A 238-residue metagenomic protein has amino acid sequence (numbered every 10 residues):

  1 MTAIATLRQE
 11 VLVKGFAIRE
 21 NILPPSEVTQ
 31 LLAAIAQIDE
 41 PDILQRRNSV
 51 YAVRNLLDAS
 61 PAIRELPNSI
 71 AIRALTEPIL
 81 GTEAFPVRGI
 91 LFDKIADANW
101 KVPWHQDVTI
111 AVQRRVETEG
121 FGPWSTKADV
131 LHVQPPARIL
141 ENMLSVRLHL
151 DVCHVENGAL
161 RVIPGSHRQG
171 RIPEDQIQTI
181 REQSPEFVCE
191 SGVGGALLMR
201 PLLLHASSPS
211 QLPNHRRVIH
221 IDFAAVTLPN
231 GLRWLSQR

Functional and structural regions predicted by a protein language model:
A3-K14, L23-V193, A206, S210-N214 (+1 more regions): Non-heme Fe(II) oxygenase catalytic core, chiefly the N-lobe of the double-stranded beta-helix
A17, L203-L204: Short beta-strand segments in beta-sandwich/barrel cores
E20, P164, R200: Residue-level detector of conserved, well-ordered beta-strand and adjacent loop positions that form binding/recognition
